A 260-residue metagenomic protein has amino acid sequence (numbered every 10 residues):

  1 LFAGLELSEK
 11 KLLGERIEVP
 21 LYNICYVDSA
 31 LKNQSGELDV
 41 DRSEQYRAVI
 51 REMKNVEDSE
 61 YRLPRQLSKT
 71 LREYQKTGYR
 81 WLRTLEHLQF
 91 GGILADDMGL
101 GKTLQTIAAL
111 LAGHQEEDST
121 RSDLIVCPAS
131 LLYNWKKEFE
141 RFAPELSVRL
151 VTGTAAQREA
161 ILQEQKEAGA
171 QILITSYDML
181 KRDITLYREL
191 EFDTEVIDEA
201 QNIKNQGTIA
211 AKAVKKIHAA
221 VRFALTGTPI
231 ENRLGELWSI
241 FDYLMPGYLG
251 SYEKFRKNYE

Functional and structural regions predicted by a protein language model:
L1-E52, S119-T120, L237: Charged, low-complexity intrinsically disordered regions
D39-E260: ASCE P-loop NTPase motor core, strongest for the SF2 helicase catalytic module
